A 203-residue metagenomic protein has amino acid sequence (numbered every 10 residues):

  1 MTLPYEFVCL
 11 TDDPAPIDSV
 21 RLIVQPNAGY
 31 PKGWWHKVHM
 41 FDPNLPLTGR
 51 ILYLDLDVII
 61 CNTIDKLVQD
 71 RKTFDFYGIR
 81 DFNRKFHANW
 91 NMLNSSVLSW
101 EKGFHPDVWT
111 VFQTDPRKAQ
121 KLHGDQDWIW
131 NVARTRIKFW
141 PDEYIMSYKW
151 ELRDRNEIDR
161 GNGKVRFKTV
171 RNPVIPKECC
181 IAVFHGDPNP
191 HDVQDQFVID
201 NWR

Functional and structural regions predicted by a protein language model:
M1-G33, L45-L47, N189, W202: N-terminal anchoring/stem segment of glycosyltransferases
L3, K37, L54, L93-S96 (+2 more regions): Residues that flank catalytic or metal-binding motifs in active/ligand-binding sites
L3-D12, L52, V58, F76-G78 (+2 more regions): Short, hydrophobic beta-strand segments that form beta-sheet elements in well-ordered domains
P4, S19-V20, T73, R134-I137: A generic structural signal for alpha->beta connector loops
D13-P16, N27-Y30, V58-I59, F82-K85 (+4 more regions): Short, solvent-exposed loop/turn segments at secondary-structure junctions
A15-L22, W35-M92, W100: GT-A fold catalytic core of metal-dependent nucleotide-sugar glycosyltransferases, centered on the diacidic
E101-R203: Catalytic core and acceptor-binding pocket of nucleotide-sugar-dependent glycosyltransferases
